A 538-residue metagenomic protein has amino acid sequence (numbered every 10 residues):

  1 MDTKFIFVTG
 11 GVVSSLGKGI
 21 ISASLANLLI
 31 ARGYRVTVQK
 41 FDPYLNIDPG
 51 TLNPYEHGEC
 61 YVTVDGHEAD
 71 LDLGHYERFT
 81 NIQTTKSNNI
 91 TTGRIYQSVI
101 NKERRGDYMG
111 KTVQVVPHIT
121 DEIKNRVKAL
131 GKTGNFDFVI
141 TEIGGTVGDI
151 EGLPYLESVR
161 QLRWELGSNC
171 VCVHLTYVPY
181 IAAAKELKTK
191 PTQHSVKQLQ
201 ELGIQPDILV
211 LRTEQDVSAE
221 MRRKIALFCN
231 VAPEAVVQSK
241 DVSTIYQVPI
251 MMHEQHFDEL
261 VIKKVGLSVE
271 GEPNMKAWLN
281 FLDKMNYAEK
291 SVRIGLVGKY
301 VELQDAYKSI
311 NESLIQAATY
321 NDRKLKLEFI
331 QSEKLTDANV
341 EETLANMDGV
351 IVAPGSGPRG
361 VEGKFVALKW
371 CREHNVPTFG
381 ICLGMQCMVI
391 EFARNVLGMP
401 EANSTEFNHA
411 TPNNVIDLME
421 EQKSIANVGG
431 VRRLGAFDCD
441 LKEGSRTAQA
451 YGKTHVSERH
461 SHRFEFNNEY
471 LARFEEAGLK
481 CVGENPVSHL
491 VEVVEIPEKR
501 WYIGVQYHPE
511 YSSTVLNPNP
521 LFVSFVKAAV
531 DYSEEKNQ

Functional and structural regions predicted by a protein language model:
M1-R323, E333-G349, S356-G357, K364-W370 (+3 more regions): Flexible phosphate-sensing "switch/lid" loops adjacent to ATP/NTP-binding sites across phosphate-transfer
F7, T37-K40, I140, H174 (+12 more regions): Structured core elements
L16-G19, A23-N27, A31, T343-D438 (+2 more regions): Cysteine-nucleophile active-site neighborhood
E56-V64, V242-Y246, V352, E373-F379 (+3 more regions): Short beta-alpha connecting loops at secondary-structure transitions that line or flank enzyme active sites
E234-D241, E328, E484-V487: Beta-strand->loop->alpha-helix junctions that form or flank phosphate-binding loops in nucleotide-handling enzymes
E272, N321-L327, E484, E535-Q538: Flexible, glycine/charged-enriched surface loops at secondary-structure junctions
K284-A288, V340-E342, R359, F407 (+3 more regions): Replace "in large, NTP-powered and nucleic-acid-processing enzymes" with "in large, NTP-powered factors and other
L434-D438, K442-Q538: C-terminal and late-domain segments of enzyme folds
